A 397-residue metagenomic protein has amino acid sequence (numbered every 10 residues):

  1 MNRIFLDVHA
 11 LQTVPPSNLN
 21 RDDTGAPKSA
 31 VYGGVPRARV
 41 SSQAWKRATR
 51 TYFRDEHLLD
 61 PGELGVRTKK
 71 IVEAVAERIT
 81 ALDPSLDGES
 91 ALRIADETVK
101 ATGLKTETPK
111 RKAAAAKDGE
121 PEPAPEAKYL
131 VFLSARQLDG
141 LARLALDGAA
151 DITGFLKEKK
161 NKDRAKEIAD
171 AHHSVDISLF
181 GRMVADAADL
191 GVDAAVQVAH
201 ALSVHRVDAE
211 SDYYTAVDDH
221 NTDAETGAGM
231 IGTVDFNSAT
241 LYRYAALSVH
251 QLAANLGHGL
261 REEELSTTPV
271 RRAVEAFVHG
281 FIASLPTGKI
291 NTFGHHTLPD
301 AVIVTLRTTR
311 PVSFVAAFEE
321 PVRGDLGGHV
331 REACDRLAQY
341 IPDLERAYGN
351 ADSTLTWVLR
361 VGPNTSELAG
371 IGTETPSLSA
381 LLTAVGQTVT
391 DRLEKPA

Functional and structural regions predicted by a protein language model:
M1-R39, W45-A397: Basic polyanion-binding and macromolecular-assembly surfaces
